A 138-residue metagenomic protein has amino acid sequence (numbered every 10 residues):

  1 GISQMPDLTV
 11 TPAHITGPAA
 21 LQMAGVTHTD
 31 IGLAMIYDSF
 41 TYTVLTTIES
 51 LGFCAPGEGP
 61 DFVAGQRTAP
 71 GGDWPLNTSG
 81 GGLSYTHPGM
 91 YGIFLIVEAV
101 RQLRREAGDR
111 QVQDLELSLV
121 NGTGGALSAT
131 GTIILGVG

Functional and structural regions predicted by a protein language model:
G1-G138: Claisen-condensing/thiolase-fold acyl-transfer catalytic domains that form or cleave C-C bonds in fatty acid
